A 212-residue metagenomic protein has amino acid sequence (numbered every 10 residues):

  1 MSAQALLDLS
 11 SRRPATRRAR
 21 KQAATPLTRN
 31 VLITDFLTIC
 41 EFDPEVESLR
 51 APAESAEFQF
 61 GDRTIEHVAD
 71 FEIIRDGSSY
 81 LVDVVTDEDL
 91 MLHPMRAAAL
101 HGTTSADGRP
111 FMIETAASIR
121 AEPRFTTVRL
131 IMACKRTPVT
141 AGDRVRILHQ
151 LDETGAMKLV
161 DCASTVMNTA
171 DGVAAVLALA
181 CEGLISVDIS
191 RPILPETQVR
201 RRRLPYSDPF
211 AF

Functional and structural regions predicted by a protein language model:
M1-F212: Electrostatic, structured charged patches in enzyme active sites and in nucleic-acid/phosphate-binding
